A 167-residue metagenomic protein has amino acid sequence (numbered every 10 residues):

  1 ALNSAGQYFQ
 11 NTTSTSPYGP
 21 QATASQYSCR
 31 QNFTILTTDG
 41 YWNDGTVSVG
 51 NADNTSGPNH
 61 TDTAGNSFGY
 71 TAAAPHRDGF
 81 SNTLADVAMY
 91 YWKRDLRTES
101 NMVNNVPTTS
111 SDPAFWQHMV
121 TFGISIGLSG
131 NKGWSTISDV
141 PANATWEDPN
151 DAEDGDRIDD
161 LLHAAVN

Functional and structural regions predicted by a protein language model:
A1-N167: P/S/T/G-enriched low-complexity
